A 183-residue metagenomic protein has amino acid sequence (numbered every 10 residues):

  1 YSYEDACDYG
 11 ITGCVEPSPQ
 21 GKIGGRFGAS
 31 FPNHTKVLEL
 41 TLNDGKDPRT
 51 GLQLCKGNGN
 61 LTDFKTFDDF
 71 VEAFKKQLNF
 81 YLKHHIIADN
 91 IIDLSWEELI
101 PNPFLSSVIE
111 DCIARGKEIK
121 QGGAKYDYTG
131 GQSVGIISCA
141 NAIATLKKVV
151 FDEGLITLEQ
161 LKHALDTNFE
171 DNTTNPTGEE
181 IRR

Functional and structural regions predicted by a protein language model:
Y1-R183: Conserved catalytic cores of very large enzyme subunits
